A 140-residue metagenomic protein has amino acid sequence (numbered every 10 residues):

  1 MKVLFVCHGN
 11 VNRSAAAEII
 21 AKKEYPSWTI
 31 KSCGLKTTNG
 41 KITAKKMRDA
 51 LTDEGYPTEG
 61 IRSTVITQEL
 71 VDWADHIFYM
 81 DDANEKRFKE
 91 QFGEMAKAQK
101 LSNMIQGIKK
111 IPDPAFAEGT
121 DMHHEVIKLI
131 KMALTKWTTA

Functional and structural regions predicted by a protein language model:
M1-W73: Conserved active-site segments centered on acidic
T38, T64, E69, A74 (+4 more regions): Surface-exposed loop/turn and secondary-structure junction residues enriched for glycine/proline
D82, K86-A140: Phosphate-binding/catalytic loops
